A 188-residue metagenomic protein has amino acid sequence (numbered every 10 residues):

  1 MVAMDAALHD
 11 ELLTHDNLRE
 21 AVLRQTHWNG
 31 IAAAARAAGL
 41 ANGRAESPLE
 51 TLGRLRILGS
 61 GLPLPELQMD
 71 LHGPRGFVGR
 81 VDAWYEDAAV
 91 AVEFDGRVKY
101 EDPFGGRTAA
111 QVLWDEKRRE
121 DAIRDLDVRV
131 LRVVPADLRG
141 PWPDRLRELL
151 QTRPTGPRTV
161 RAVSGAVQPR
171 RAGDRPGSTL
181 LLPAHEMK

Functional and structural regions predicted by a protein language model:
A3-M4: Short alpha-helical scaffolding segments that buttress acidic/His motifs in well-ordered protein cores
L8-K188: Surface segments flanking catalytic/ligand-binding clefts of nucleic-acid enzymes
